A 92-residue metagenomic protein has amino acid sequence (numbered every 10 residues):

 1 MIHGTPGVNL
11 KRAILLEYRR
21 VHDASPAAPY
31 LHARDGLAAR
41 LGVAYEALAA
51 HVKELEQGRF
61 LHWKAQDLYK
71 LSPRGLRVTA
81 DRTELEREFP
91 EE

Functional and structural regions predicted by a protein language model:
M1-H22, P26: Short alpha-helical segments that sit at the start of domains
A24-A39: Short acidic, hydrophobic short linear motifs in intrinsically disordered regions
L41-Q57: Short amphipathic alpha-helical interaction segments
E56-Q66: A short, conserved structural fragment
D67-P73: Minor-groove-contacting beta-hairpin "wing" of winged helix-turn-helix DNA-binding domains
L76-E92: Short, amphipathic alpha-helical interaction segments positioned at domain boundaries
